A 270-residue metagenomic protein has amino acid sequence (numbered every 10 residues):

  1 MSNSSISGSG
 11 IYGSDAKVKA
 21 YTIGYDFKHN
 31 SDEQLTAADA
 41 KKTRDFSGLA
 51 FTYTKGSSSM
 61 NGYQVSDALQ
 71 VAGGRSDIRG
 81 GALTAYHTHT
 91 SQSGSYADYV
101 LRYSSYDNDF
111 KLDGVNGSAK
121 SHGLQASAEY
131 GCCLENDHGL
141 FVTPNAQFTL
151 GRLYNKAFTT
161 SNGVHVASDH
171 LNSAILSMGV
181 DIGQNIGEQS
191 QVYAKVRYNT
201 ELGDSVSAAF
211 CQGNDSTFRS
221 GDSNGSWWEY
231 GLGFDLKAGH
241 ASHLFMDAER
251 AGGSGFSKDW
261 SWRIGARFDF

Functional and structural regions predicted by a protein language model:
M1-N145, L150, D247-D259: Outer membrane beta-barrel translocator domains of Type V secretion systems
S7-G13, N61-R75, Y106-S121, L153-A174 (+1 more regions): Solvent-exposed, glycine/polar-rich loop segments of beta-barrel outer-membrane systems
G81-A85, A167-F270: Outer membrane beta-barrel transmembrane domains
S91, N136, T160, Q212 (+1 more regions): Acidic surface patches and DE-rich sequence motifs
D137-T143, L153-A157, E188-V192: Short, structured loop/turn "capping" segments at alpha-beta junctions
